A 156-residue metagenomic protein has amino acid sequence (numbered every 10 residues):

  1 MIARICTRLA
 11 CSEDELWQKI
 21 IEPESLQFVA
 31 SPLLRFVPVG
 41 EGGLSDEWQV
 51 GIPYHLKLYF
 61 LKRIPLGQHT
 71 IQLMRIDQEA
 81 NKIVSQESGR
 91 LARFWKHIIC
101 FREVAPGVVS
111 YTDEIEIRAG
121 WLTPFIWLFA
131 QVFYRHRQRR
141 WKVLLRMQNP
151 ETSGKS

Functional and structural regions predicted by a protein language model:
M1-V50: Hydrophobic ligand-binding cavity/cleft-lining segments
I2-R4, Q49-P53, L66, F94 (+1 more regions): A general secondary-structure signal for short beta-strands and their flanking turns/coil in non-transmembrane regions
I5-T7, Q68-R75, E87-S88, K96-E103: Hydrophobic/aromatic beta-strand elements that line small-molecule binding cavities or substrate pockets in beta-rich
L9-E13, L58-K62, D77, L91 (+2 more regions): Beta-strand elements of well-folded, non-transmembrane domains
E13, D46, R75-N81, C100-S110: A short, structured loop/turn motif at beta-sheet edges
P38-S88: Glycine-rich portal/gate segments that line the openings of hydrophobic small-molecule binding cavities
V84-V132: Beta-strand/loop substructures that line and gate deep hydrophobic ligand-binding cavities in soluble
I115-S156: A conserved amphipathic terminal alpha-helix motif
